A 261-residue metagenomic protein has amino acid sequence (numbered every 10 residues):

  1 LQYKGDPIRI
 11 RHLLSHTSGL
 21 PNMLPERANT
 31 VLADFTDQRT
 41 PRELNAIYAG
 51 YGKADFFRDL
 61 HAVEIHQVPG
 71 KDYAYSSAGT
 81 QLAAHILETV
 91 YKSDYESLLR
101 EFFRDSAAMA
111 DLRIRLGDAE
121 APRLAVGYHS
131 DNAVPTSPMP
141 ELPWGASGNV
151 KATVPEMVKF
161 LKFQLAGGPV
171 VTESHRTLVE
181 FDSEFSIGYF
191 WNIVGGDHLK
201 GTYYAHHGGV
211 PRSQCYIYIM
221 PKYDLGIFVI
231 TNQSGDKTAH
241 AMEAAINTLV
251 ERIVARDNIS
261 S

Functional and structural regions predicted by a protein language model:
L1-Y75, S93, H129-P138: Active-site-proximal loop and beta-strand segments within enzyme catalytic domains
D6-R11, A110, K222-G226: Loop/turn elements at helix/coil->beta-strand transitions in domains of secreted/extracellular proteins
I8-R11, S77-Q81, V154-V158: A structural signal for well-ordered alpha-helical segments within the folded catalytic domains of diverse enzymes
R9, P69, L124, A146 (+1 more regions): Residues that flank catalytic or metal-binding motifs in active/ligand-binding sites
L13, A83, F103: Conserved hydrophobic/aromatic pocket- or pore-lining residues that grip, position, or stack substrates in active sites
S15, G19, H61, R104 (+2 more regions): Residues at helix-coil transition
P21-P25, D111-R113, G117-E120: Proline-centered turn/helix-capping motifs that create local helix->coil transitions or kinks
P25, A33-D34, E88-E101, D105 (+1 more regions): Catalytic loop of the DD-peptidase/beta-lactamase superfamily, centered on the K-T-G motif and neighboring
